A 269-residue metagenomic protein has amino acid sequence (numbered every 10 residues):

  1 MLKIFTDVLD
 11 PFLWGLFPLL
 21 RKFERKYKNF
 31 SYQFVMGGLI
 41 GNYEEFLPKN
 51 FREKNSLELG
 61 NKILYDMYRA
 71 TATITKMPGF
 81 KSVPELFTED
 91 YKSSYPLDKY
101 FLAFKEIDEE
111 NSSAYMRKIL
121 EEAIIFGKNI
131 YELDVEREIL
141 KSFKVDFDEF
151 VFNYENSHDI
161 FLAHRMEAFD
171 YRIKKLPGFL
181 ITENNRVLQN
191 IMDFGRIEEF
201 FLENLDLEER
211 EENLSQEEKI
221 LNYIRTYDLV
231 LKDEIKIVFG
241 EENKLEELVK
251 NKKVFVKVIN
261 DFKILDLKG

Functional and structural regions predicted by a protein language model:
M1-K3: Extreme N-terminal starter segment of soluble prokaryotic enzymes
T6-L9, L16-E24, K118-G269: C-terminal cap of thioredoxin/glutaredoxin-like
P18-G127, K232: Structural alpha/beta surface segment adjacent to cysteine/selenocysteine redox centers across thiol/disulfide enzymes
